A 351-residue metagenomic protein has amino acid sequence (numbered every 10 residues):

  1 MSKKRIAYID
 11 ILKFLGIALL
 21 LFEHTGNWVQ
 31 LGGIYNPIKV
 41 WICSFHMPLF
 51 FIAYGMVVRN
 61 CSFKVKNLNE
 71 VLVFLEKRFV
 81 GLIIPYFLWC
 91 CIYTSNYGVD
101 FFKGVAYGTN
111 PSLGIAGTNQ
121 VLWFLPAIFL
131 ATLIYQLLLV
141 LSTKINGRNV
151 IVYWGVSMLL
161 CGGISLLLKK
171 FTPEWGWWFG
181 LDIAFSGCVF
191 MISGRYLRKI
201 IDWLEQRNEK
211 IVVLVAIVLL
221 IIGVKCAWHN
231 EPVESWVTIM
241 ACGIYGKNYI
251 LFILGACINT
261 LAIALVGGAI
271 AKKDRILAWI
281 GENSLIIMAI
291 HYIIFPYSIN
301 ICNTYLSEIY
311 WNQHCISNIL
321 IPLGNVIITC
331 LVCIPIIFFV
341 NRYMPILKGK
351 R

Functional and structural regions predicted by a protein language model:
M1-R351: Alpha-helical transmembrane segments and their immediate juxtamembrane cytosolic regions
